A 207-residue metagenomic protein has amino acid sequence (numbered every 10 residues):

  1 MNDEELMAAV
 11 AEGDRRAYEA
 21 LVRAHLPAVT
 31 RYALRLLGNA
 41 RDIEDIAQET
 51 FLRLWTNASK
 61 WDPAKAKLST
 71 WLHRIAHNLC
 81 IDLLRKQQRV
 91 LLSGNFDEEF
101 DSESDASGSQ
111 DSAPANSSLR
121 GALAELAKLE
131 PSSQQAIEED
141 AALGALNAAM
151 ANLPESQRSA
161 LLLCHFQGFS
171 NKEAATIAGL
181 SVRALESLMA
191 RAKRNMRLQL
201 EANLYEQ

Functional and structural regions predicted by a protein language model:
A9, L91-E98, S102-D111, S117-R120 (+4 more regions): C-terminal edge and immediately downstream basic/flexible tail or linker adjoining helix-turn-helix-like DNA-binding
A11-A20, T30-E49, K60, V182 (+1 more regions): Short, charged helix-capping/linker segments at alpha-helix termini
A11-E12, F51-A66, K86-Q88: Sigma70-family region 2
V22-R23, L34, C164-F166: Short amphipathic helical patch at the helix-1/turn junction of helix-turn-helix
H25, L188-R191: Residues within the DNA-recognition helix of helix-turn-helix
V29, A33, A58, L72 (+1 more regions): Hydrophobic-face residues of short alpha-helical interaction/recognition segments
D45-L52, A66-N78: Structural recognition of an alpha-helix C-terminal capping motif at a helix-to-coil junction
A136, G144-S159, L163, Q167-A184: Helix-turn-helix DNA-binding module
